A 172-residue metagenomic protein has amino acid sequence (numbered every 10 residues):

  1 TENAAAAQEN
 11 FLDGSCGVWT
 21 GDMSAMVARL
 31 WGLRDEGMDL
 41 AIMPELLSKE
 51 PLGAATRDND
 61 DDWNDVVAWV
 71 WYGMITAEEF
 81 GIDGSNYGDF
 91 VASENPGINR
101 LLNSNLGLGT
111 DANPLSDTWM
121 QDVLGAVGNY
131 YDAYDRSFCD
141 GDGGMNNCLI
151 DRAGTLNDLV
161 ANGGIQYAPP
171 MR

Functional and structural regions predicted by a protein language model:
T1-N3: Short beta-strand-to-loop elements that line the ligand-binding cleft of bilobed periplasmic-binding protein-like
A5, E9-D13, D65-Y72: Solvent-exposed, polar/charged alpha-helical surfaces in well-ordered, non-transmembrane soluble domains, broadly
A5, L12-A41: A ligand-binding cleft/hinge motif common to bilobed small-molecule-binding domains
A7, L40-P44, G163: Residue-level marker of intrinsically disordered, low-complexity segments enriched for small/polar residues
G37, E50-G53, I150: A near-ubiquitous, low-amplitude feature marking generic local secondary-structure context
P44-Q121, Y130, Y167-R172: Extended ligand-binding regions for polar small-molecule ligands
G107-R172: C-terminal functional modules
